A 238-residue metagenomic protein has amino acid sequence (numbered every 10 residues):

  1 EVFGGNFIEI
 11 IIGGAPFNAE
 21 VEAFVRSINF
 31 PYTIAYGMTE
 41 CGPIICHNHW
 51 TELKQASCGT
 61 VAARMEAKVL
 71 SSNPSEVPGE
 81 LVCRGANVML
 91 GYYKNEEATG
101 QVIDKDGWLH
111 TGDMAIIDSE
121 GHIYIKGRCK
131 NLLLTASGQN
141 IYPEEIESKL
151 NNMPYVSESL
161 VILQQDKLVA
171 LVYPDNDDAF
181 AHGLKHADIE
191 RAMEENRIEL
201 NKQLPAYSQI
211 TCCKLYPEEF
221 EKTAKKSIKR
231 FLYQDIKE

Functional and structural regions predicted by a protein language model:
E1-I8, P174-N201: Alpha-helical "lid/cap" subdomains adjacent to substrate-binding clefts that gate access and reposition the ligand
E1-L53, S157-E158: Gly/Ser/Thr-rich phosphate-binding loop
G14, A67, G121, L150 (+2 more regions): Residue-level signal for inorganic ion chemistry
V61, N73-E76, E80-T135: Conserved ATP-binding/catalytic segment of the ANL
V88, H122-N151, D178-A187, L204-I210: Adenylate-forming
M114, S119, N152-N176, N201: C-terminal boundary motif of the adenylate-forming
E158-L160, D166, R197-E238: Conserved C-terminal "lid"/linker of ANL adenylate-forming enzymes
